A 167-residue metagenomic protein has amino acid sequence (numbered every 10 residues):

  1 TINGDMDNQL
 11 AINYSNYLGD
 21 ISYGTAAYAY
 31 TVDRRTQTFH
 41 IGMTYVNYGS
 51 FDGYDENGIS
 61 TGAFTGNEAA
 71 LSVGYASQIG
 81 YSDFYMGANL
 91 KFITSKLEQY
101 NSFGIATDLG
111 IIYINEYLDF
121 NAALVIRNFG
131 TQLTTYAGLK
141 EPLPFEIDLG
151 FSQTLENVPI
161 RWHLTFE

Functional and structural regions predicted by a protein language model:
T1-E167: Subset of outer-membrane beta-barrel
